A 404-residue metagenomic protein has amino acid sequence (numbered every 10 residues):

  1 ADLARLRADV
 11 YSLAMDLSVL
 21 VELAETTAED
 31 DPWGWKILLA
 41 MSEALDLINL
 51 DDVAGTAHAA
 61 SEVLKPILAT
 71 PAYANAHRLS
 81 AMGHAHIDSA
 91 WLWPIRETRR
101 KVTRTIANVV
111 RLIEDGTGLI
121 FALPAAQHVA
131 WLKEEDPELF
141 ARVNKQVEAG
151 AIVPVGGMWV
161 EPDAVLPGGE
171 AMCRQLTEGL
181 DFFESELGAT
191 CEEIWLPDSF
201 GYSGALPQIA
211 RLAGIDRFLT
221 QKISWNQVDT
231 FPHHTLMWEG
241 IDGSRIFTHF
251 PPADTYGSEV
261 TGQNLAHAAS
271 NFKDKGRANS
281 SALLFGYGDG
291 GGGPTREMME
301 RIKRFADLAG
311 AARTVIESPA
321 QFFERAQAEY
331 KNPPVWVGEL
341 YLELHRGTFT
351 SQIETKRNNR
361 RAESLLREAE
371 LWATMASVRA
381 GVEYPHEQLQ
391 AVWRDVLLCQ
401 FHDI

Functional and structural regions predicted by a protein language model:
A1-I404: Catalytic-domain carbohydrate-binding cleft regions of carbohydrate-active enzymes
